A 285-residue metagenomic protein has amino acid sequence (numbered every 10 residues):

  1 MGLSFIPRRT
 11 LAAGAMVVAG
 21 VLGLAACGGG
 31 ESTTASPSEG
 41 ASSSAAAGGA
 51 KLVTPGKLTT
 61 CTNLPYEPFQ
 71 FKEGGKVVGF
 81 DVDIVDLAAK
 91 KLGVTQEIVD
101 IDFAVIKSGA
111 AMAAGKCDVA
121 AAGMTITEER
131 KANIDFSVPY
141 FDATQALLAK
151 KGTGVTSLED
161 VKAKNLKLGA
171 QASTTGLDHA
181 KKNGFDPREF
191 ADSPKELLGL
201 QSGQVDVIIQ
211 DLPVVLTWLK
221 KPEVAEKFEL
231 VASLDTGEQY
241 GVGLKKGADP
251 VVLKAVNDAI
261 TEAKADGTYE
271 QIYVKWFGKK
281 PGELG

Functional and structural regions predicted by a protein language model:
M1-A25: Sec-dependent bacterial lipoprotein signal peptides
L24-A41: Bacterial lipoprotein signal-peptidase II cleavage site
G28, V82-K91, T174, G241-K279: Extended ligand-binding regions for polar small-molecule ligands
G40, A45-A122: Extracytoplasmic small-molecule ligand-binding "clamshell" domains of the periplasmic binding protein/Venus flytrap
T59-T62, L158-S173: Short loop->beta-strand "edge-of-pocket" segments that line small-molecule binding or catalytic clefts across diverse
E97-D160: Acidic, polar ligand-binding/catalytic clefts
I98-A110, V155-T156, A172-T174, R188-S202 (+1 more regions): Short helix-initiation/N-cap motifs at beta->coil->alpha
F141-A149, L212, L216, K220-D258 (+1 more regions): Periplasmic-binding protein-like
